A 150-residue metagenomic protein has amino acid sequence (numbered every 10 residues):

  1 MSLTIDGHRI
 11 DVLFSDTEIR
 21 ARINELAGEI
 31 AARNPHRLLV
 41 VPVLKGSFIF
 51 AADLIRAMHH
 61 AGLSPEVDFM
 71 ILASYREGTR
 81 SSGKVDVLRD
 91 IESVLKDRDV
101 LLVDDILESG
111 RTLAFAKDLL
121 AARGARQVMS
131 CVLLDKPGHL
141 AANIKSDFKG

Functional and structural regions predicted by a protein language model:
M1-G150: PRPP-associated nucleotide enzymes
